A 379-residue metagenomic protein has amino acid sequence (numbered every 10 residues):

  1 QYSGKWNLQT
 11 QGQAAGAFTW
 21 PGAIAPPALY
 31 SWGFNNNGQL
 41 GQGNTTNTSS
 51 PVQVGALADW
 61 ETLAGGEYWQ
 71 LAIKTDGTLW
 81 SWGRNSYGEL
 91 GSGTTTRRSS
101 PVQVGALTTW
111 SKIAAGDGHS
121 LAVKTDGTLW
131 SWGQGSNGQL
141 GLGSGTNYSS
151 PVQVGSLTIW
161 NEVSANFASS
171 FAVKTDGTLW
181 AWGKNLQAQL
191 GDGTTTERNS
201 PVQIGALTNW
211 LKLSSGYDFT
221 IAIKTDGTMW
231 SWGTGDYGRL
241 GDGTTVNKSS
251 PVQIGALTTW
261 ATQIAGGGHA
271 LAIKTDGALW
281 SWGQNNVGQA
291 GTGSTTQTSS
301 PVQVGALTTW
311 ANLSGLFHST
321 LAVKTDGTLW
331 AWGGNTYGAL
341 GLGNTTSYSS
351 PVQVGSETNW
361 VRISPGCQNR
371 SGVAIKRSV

Functional and structural regions predicted by a protein language model:
Q1-W32, I375-V379: Enriched but not universal
Y30-S49, W82-S99, W132-S150, W182-S200 (+3 more regions): Short glycine/serine- and acidic-residue-enriched loop/turn motifs that recur at repeat junctions
S31, W69-A72, S81, H119-A122 (+12 more regions): Conserved core positions of repeat-based scaffolds
D59-T62, T75-T78, T109-K112, T125-T128 (+8 more regions): Tandem repeat domain/solenoid detector
A64, A72, V102, A114 (+11 more regions): Conserved beta-strand position repeated across blades of beta-propeller domains
V361-V379: Blade-level signature of beta-propeller repeat domains, shared across WD40, Kelch, NHL, RCC1 and BNR/Asp-box propellers
